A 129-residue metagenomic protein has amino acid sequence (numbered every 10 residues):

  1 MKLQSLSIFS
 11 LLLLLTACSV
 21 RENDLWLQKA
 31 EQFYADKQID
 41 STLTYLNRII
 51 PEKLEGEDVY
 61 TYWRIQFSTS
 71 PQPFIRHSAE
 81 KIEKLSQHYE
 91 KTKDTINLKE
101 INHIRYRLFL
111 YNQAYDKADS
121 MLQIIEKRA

Functional and structural regions predicted by a protein language model:
M1-K2: N-terminal secretory signal peptides that target proteins for export/translocation
S5-L15: Sec-dependent N-terminal signal peptides
C18-A129: A "functional boundary" signal
